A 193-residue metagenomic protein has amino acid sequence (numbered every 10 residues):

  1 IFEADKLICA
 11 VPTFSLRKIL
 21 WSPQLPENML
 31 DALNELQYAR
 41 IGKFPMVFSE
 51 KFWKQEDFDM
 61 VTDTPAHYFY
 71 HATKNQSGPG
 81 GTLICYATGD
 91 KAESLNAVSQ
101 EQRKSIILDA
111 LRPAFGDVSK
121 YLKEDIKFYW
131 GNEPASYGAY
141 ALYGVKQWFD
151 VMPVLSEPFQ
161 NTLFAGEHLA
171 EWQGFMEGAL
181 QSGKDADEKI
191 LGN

Functional and structural regions predicted by a protein language model:
I1-E3, P45: Well-ordered beta-strand positions in beta-sheet-rich domains
F2, A10, I19-L20, R40 (+1 more regions): Conserved flavin/dinucleotide-binding core of flavoenzymes
D5-N28: Flavin (primarily FAD) binding-site architecture
F14, K51, A114: Phosphate/oxyanion-binding loops and surfaces in catalytic or ligand/nucleic-acid-binding neighborhoods
N28-Q55: Central beta-strand plus flanking loop segment that forms part of the substrate or channel wall within the catalytic
